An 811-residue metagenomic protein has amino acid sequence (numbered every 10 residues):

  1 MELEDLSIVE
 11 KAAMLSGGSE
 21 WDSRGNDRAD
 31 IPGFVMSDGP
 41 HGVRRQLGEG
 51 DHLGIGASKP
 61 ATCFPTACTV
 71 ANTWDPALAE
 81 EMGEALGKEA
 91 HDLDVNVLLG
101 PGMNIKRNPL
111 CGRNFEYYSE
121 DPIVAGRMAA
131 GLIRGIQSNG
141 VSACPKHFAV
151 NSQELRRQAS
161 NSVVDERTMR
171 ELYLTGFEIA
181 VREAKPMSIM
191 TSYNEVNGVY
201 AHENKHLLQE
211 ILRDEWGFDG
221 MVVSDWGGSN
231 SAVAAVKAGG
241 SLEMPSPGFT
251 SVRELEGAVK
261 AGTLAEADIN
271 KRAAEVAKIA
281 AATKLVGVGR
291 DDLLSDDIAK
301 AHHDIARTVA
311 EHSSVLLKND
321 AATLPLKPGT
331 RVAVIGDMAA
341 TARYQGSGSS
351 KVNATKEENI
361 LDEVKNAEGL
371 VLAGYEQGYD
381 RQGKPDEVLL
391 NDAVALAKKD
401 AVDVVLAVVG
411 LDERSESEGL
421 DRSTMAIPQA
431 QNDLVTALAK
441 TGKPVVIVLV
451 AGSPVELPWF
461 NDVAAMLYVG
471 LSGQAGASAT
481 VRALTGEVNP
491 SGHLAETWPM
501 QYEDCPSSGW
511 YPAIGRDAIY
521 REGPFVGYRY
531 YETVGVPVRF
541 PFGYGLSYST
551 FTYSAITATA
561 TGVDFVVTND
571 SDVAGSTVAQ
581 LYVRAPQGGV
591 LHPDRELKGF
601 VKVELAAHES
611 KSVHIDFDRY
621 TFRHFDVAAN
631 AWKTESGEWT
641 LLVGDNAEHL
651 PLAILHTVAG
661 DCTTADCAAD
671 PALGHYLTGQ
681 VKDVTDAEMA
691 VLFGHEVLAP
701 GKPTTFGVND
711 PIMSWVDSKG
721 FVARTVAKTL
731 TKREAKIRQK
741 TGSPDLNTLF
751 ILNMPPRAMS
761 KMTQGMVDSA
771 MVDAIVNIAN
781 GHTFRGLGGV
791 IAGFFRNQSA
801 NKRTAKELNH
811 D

Functional and structural regions predicted by a protein language model:
M1-H624, E638-V643, A647, L752 (+3 more regions): Glycoside hydrolase catalytic-domain context in secreted enzymes
G18, Q153, A687-M689, F693-L698 (+2 more regions): Enrichment for repetitive, rod-forming helical segments
R619-D666: Terminal connector regions
E648, L655-F721: Charged, amphipathic alpha-helical linkers/stalks
A735-M754, A758-M759: C-terminal accessory domains/tails appended to large, multi-domain proteins
